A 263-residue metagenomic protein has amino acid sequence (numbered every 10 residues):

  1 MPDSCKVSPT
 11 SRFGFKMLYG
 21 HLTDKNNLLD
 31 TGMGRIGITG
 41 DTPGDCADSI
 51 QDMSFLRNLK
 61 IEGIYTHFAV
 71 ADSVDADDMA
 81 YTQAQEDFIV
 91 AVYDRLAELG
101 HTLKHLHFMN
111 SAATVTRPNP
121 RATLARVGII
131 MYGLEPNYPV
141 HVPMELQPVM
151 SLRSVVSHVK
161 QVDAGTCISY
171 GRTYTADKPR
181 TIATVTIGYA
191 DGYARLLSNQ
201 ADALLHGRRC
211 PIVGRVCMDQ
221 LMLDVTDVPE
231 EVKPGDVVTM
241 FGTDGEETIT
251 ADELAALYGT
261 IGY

Functional and structural regions predicted by a protein language model:
M1-D24: N-terminal low-complexity segments that are often proline-rich with Ser/Thr-Pro
P2, T23-L29, Q51, R57 (+2 more regions): Intrinsic-disorder/low-complexity regions
T10, Y19-H21, T39-D41, E135 (+3 more regions): Residue-level recognition of conserved structural "scaffold" positions that shape functional pockets and channels
S11, L29-T31, H67-F68, F108-A112 (+7 more regions): Fold-independent oxyanion-binding glycine-rich loops and adjacent beta-strand/coil segments at enzyme active sites
K16-H21, D30-V155, V162-D163: Active-site loop/helix belt of alpha/beta enzymes
T23-I38, P139-M144, S169-T184, R209: Charged, low-complexity, helix/coiled-coil-prone segments
K25-N26, E62-G63, K104-L106, T123-L124 (+6 more regions): Structural motif
D163-Y263: C-terminal accessory subdomain/extension
